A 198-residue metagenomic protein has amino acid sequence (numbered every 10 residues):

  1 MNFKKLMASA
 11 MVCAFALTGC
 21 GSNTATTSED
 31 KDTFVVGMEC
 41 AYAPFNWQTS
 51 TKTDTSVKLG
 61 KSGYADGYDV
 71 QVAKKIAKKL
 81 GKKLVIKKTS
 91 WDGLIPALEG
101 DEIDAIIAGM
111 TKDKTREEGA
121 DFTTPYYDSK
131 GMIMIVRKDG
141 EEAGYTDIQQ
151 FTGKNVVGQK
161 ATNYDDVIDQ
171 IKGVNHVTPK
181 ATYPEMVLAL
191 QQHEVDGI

Functional and structural regions predicted by a protein language model:
M1-T33: Short, low-complexity disordered leader/linker segments with a strong preference for bacterial N-terminal type II
N2, G19, K88, D101-E102 (+2 more regions): Conserved functional loop/turn residues at catalytic and ligand-binding sites
M11, D32, A41, K130 (+1 more regions): Residues that flank catalytic or metal-binding motifs in active/ligand-binding sites
T27-M110: Extracytoplasmic small-molecule ligand-binding "clamshell" domains of the periplasmic binding protein/Venus flytrap
C40-A43, G63-K78, M110, I133-V187: Bilobed "Venus flytrap"/periplasmic-binding protein-like clamshell domains and structurally analogous long
K83-Q150: Acidic, polar ligand-binding/catalytic clefts
G93, G109-G119, V167-Q170, P184 (+2 more regions): A ligand-binding cleft/hinge motif common to bilobed small-molecule-binding domains
